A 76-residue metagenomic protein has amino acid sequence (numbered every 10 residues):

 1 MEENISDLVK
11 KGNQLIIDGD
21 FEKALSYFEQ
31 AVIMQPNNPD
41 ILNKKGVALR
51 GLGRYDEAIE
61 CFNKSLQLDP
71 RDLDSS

Functional and structural regions predicted by a protein language model:
Q30-I33, N63-Q67: Conserved structural position within tetratricopeptide repeats
